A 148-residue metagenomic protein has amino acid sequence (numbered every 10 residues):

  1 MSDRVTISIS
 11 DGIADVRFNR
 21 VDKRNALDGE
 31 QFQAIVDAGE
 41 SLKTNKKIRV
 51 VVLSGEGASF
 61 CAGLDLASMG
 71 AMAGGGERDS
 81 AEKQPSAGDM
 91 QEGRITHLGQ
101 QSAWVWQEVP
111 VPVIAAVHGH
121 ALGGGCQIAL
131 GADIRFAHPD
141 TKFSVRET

Functional and structural regions predicted by a protein language model:
M1-E56, A71-M72: Conserved CoA-thioester-binding segment of acyl-CoA-metabolizing enzymes
V16, L53, D65, I128-L130: Hydrophobic/aromatic residues within transmembrane alpha-helices of multi-pass small-molecule transporters
A34, E40, L66-H118: An acidic, glycine-rich surface segment that forms the CoA-thioester-binding/catalytic face of crotonase-fold enzymes
A58-A62, L122-G123: Short, active-site-adjacent cap segments at secondary-structure transitions
Q100-P110, A116, L122-T148: CoA-thioester-processing core
